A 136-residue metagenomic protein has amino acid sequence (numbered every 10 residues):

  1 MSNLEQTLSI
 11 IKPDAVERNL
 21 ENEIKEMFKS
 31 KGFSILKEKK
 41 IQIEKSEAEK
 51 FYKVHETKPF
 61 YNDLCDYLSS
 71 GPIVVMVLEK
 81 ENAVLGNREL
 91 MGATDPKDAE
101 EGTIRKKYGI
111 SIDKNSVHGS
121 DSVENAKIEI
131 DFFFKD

Functional and structural regions predicted by a protein language model:
M1-D136: Non-catalytic terminal and connector segments of soluble metabolic enzymes
